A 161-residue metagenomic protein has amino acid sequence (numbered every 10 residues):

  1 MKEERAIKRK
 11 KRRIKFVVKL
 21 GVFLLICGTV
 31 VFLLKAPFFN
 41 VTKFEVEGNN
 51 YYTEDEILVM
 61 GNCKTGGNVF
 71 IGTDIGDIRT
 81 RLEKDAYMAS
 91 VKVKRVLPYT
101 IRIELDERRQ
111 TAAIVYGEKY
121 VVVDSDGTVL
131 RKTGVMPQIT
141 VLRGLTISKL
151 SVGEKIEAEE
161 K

Functional and structural regions predicted by a protein language model:
M1-K35: N-terminal positively charged amphipathic segments used for targeting/anchoring
C27-N49: Aromatic-capped interface at the extracytoplasmic side of an N-terminal signal-anchor transmembrane helix
V41, T100-R102: Broad gene-expression machinery/nucleic-acid interaction feature
G48-A86, Q138-K161: Periplasmic/extracytosolic POTRA-like scaffold domains at the N-termini of outer-membrane and outer-envelope
D85-Y99: Short, well-structured beta-strand/strand-turn elements
R102-K161: Extracytoplasmic segments of membrane-associated envelope/inner-membrane machinery
